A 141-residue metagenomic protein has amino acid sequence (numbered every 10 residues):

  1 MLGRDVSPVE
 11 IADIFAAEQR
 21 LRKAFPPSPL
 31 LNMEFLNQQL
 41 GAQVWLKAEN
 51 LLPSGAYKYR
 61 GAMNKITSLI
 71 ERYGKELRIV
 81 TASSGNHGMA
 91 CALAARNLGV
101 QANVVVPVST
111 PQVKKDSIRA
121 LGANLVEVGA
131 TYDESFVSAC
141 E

Functional and structural regions predicted by a protein language model:
M1-E141: PLP-dependent amino-acid enzyme catalytic core
